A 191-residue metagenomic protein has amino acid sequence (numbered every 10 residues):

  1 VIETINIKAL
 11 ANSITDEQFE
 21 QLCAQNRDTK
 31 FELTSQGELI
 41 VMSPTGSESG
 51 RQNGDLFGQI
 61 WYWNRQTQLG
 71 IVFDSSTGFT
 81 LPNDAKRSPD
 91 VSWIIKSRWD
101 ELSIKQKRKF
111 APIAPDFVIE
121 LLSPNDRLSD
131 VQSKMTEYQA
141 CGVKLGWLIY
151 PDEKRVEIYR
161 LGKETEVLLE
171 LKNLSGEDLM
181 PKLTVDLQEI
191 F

Functional and structural regions predicted by a protein language model:
V1-F191: Gly/Pro/Ser/Thr-rich low-complexity, intrinsically disordered segments predominantly at protein N-termini
